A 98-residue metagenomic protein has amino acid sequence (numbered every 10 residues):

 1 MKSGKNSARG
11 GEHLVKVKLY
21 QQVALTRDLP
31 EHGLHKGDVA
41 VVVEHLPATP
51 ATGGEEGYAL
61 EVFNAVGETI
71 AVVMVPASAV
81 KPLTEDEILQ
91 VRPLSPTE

Functional and structural regions predicted by a protein language model:
K2-G10, K16-T84, I88-E98: Basic/aromatic-rich interaction segments and small domains that mediate binding to polyanionic partners
